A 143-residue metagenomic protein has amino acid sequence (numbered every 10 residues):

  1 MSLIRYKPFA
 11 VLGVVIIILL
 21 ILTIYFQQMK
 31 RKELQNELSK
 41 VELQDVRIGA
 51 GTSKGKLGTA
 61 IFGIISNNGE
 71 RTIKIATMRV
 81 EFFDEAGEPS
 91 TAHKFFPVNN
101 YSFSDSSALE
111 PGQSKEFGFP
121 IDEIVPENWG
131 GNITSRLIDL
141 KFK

Functional and structural regions predicted by a protein language model:
M1-A60, E70, K115, N128 (+2 more regions): Membrane engagement elements in two modes
G58-G63, A76: A short hydrophobic beta-strand element
I65-G69: Asparagine-centered strand-capping/turn motif at beta-strand->loop junctions
T72-I75, P89-S90: Short acidic/proline- and small/hydrophobic-mixed sequence motifs that coincide with surface turns and coil-to-beta
T77-E81: Beta-strand signatures of extracellular beta-sandwich domains
F82-H93: Short aromatic-acidic-glycine turn motif
T91-I133, K141-K143: Short, solvent-exposed, Trp/other aromatic-anchored flexible loops in extracytoplasmic proteins
